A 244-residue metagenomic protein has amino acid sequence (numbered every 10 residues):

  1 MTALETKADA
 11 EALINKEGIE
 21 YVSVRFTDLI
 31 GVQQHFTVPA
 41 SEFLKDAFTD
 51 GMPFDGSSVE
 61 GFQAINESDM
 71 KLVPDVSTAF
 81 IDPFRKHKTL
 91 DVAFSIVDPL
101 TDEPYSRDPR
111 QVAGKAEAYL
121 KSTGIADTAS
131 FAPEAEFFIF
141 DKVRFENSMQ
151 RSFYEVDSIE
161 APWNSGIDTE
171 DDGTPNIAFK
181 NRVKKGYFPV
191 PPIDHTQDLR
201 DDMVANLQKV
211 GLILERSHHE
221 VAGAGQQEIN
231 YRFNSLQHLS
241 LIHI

Functional and structural regions predicted by a protein language model:
T2-L241: Glycine-rich, acidic/polar active-site loops that bind/position phosphate-bearing ligands
